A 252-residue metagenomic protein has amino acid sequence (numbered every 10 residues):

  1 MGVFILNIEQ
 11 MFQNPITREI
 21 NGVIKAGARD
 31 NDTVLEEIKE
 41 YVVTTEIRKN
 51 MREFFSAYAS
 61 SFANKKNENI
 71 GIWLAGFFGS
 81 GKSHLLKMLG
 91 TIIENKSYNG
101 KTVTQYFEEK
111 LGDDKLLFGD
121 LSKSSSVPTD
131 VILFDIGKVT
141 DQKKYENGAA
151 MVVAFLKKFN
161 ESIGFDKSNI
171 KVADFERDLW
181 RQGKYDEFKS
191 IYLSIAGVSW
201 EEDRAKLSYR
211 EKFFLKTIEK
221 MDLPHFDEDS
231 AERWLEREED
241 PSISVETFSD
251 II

Functional and structural regions predicted by a protein language model:
M1-T44: Extended, charged/polar low-complexity intrinsically disordered regions
I20-D32, K49-S56, A75-F77: Helicase P-loop NTPase motor core of nucleic-acid translocases
E37-K65, E108-L111: N-terminal pre-Walker A segment at the start of P-loop NTPase domains
E53-S60, S80, K87, Y98: …; additionally, a secondary subgroup of soluble metalloenzymes is captured
F54-A63, K115-K123, F248-I252: Structured alpha-helical segments in the cores of large, soluble enzyme domains
N69: Short coil/loop residues immediately preceding or within conserved phosphate-binding loops of NTP-utilizing enzyme
I72-F77, H84-Y209: P-loop NTPase motor core
S194-I251: Long, low-complexity, polar/charged, intrinsically disordered or flexibly structured peripheral segments
